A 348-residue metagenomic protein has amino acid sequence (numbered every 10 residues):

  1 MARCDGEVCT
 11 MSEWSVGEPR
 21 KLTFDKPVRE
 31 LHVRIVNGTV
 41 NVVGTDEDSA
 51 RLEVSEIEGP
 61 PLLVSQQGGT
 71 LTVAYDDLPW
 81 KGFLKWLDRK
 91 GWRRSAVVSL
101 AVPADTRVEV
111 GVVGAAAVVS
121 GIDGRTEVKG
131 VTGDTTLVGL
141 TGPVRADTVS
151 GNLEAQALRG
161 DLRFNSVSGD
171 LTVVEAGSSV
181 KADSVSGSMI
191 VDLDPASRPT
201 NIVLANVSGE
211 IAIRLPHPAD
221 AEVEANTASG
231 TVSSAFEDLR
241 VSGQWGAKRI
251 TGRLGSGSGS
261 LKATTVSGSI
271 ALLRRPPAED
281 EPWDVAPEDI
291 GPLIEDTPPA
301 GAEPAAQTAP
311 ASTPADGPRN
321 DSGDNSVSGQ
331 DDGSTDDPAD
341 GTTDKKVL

Functional and structural regions predicted by a protein language model:
M1-T148, N152-L348: Intrinsically disordered, low-complexity terminal regions
